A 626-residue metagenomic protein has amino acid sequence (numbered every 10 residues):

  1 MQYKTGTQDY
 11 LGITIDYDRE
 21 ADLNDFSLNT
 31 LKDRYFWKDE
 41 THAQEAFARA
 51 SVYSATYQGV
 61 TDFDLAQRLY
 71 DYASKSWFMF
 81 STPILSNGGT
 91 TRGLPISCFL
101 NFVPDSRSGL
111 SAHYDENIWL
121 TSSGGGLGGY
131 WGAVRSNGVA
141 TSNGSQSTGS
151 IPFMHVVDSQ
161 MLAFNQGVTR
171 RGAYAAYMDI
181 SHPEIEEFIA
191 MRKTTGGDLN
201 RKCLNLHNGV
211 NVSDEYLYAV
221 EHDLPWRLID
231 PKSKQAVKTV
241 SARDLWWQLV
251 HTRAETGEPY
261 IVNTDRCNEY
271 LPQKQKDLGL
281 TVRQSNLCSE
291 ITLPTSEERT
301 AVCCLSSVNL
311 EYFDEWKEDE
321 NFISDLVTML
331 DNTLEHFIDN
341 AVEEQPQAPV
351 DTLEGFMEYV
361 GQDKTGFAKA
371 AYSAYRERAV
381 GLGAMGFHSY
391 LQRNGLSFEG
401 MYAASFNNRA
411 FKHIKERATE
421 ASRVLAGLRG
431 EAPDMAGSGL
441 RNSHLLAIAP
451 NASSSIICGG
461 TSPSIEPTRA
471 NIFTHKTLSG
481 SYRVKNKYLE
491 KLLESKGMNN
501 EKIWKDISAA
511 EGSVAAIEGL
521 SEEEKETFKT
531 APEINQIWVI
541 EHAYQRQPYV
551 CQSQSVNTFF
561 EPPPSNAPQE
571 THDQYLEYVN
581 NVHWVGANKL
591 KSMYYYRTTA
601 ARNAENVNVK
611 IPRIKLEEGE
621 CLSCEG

Functional and structural regions predicted by a protein language model:
M1-Q67, V134, N143-S145, G149-V156 (+4 more regions): Conserved, charged catalytic cores of large soluble enzymes
D22-D25, V282, S289-P294, L334-I338 (+3 more regions): Catalytic alpha/beta core of large soluble enzyme barrels
L23, H42-A43, G88-R92, S106 (+17 more regions): Secondary-structure capping and boundary motifs in well-ordered enzyme cores
F36, Y114, H182, G257 (+7 more regions): Buried hydrophobic positions in well-ordered alpha/beta secondary-structure cores of metabolic enzymes
W37, S51-G59, Y70-L94, F99-S142 (+5 more regions): Function-dense linear segments that define catalytic or interfacial modules in macromolecule-processing proteins
W37-K38, S106-G109, W119-L127, A163-R171 (+10 more regions): Secondary-structure transition/capping motifs at alpha-helix termini and the adjoining loop/turn into the next element
P104-R107, E116-N117, V134-S136, S181-I185 (+15 more regions): Short, glycine-/Ser/Thr-/acidic-enriched flexible segments
S233, S324-A371, Y375, A379 (+4 more regions): Internal maturation/activation junctions in enzymes
